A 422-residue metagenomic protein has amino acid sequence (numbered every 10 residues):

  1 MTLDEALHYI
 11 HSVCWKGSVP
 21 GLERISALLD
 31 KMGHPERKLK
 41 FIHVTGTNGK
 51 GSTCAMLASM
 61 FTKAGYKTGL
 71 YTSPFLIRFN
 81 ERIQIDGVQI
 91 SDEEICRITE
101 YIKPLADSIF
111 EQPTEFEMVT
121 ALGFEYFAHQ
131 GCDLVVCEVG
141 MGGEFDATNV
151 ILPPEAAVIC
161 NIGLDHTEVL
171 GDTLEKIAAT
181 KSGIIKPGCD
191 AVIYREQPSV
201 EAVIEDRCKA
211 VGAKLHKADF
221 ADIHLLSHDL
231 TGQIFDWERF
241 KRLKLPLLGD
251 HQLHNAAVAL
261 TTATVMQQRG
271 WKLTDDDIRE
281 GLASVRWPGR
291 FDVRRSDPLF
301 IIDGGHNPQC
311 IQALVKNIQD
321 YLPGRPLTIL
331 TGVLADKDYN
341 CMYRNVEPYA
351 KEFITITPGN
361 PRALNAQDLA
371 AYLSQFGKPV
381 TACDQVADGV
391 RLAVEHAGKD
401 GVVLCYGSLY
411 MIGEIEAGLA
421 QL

Functional and structural regions predicted by a protein language model:
M1-N48, S52-K67, L76-R78, D190-S199 (+1 more regions): N-terminal leader/targeting and accessory segments in enzymes
S18, L22, S26-R37, K63-L152 (+1 more regions): ATP-dependent carboxylate-amine ligase catalytic core
K38, H129-Q130, L134-C137, F145-V158 (+3 more regions): Nucleotide phosphate-binding/pyrophosphate-handling subdomain across enzymes that bind or process nucleotide phosphates
L57-T62, F127, V346, L373: Hydrophobic alpha-helical packing residues
E144-F145, V150-A213, Y339: Conserved catalytic-core segment of NTP-binding enzymes
Y194-R195, R207-D229, P246-D250, D277-S284 (+5 more regions): Beta-strand->loop->alpha-helix junctions that form or flank phosphate-binding loops in nucleotide-handling enzymes
Y194-R207, V211-H216, L230-G232, L299-F300 (+2 more regions): C-terminal helical cap/extension that packs against the catalytic core of soluble nucleotide-cofactor enzymes
S408: Active-site-proximal loop/hinge segments that shape catalytic or ion-binding/gating pockets
